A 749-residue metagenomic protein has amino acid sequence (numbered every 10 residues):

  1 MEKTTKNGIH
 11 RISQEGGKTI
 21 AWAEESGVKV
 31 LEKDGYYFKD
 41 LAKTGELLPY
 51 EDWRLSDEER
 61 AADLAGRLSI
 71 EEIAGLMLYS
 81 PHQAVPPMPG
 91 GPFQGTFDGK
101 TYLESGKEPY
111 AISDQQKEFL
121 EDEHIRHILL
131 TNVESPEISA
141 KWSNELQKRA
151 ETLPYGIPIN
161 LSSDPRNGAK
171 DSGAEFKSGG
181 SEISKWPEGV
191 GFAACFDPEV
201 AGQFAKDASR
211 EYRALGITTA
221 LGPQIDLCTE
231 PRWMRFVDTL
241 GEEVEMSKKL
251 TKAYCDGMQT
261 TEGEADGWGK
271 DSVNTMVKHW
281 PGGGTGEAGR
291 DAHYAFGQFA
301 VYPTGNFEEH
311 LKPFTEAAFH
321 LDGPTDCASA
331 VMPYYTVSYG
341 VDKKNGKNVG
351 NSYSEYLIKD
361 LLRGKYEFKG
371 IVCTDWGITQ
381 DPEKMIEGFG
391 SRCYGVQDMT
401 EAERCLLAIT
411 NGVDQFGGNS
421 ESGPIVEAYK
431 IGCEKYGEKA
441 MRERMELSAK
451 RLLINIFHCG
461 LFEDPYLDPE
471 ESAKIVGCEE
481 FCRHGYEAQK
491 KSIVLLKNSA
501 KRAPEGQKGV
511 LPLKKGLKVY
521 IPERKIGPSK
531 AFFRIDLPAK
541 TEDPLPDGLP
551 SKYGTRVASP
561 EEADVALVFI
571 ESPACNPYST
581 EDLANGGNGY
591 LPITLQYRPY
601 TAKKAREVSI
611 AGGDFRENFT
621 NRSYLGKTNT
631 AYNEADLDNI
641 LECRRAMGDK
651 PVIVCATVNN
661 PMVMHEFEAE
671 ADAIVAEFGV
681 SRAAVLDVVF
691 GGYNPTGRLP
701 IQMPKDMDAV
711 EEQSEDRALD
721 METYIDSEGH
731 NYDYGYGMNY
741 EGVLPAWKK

Functional and structural regions predicted by a protein language model:
M1-K749: Glycoside hydrolase catalytic-domain context in secreted enzymes
